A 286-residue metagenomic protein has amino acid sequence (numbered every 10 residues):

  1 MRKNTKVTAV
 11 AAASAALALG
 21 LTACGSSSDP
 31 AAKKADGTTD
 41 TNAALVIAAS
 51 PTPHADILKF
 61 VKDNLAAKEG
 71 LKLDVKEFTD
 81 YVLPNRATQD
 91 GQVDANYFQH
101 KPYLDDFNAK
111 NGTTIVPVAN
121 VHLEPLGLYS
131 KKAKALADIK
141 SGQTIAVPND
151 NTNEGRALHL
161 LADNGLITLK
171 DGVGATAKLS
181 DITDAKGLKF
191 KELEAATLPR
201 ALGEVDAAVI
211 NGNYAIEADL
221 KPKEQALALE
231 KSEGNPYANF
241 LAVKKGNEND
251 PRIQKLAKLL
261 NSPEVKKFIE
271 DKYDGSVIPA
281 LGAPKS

Functional and structural regions predicted by a protein language model:
K6-V7, G20-T38: Bacterial lipoprotein signal-peptidase II cleavage site
D40-T52, L71-E77, T144-I145: Short, well-ordered beta-strand elements
P51-K76, L83: Short, polar/charged alpha-helical segment
V75-R86, V173-R200: Short helix-initiation/N-cap motifs at beta->coil->alpha
Q89-Q99, Q143, L166, G187-K189 (+1 more regions): Alpha-to-beta junction loops
D106-V118, A133, E204, V209 (+1 more regions): Ligand-binding "clamshell"
V118-I167, K266-K267: A conserved helix-loop-strand patch within extracytoplasmic ligand-binding domains of the periplasmic binding
P125-L136, Y237-D250: A bilobed periplasmic-binding-protein/Venus flytrap-type ligand-binding module shared by bacterial periplasmic
